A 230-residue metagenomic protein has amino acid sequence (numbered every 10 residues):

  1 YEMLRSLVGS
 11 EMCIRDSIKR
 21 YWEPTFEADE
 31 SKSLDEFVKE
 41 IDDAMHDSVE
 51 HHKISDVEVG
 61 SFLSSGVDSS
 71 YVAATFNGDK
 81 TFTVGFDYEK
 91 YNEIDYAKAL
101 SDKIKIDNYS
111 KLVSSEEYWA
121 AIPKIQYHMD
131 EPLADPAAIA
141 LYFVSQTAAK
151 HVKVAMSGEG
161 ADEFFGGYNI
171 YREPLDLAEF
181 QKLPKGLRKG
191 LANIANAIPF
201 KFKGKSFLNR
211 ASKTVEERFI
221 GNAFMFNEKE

Functional and structural regions predicted by a protein language model:
Y1-I14: Single conserved hydrophobic/aromatic residue that forms the stacking wall/gate of nucleotide- or nucleobase-binding
G9, E23, G166: Phosphate-coordinating loops and pocket residues in cytosolic domains that bind phosphorylated ligands
R15-I18, N108: Predominantly a core beta-strand signature of beta-propeller blades across repeat-based propeller domains
K19-T25: Acyl/amide activation-and-transfer machinery of modular secondary-metabolite enzymes
F26-E230: ATP-dependent adenylate-handling active sites, centered on carboxylate activation for C-N bond formation
